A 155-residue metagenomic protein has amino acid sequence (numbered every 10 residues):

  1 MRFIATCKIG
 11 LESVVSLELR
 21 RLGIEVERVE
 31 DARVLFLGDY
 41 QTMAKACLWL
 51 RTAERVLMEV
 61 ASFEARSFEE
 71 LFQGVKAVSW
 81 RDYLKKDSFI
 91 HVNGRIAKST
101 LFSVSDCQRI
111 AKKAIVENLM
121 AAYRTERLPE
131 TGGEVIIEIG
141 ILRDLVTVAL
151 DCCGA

Functional and structural regions predicted by a protein language model:
R2-V135, C152: Accessory substrate-recognition/RNA-binding modules or partner subunits associated with SAM-dependent
D144-A155: Class I S-adenosyl-L-methionine
